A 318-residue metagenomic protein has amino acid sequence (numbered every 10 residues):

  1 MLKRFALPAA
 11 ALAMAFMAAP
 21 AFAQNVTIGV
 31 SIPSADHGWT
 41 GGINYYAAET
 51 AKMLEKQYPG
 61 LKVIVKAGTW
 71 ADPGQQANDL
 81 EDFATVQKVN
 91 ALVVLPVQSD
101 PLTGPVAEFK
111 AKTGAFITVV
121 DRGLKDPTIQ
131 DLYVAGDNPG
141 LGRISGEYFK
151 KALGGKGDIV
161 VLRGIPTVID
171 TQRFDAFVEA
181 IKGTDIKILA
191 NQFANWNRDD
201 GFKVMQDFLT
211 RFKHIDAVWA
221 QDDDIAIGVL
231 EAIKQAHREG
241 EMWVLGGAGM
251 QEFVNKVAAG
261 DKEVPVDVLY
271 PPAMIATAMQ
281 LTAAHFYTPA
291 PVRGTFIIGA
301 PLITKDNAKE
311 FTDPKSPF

Functional and structural regions predicted by a protein language model:
M17-A23: Sec/Tat signal peptide C-region and signal peptidase I cleavage site
Q24-V26, I169, A180-I181, Y270-F318: Hinge/cleft segment of the Venus flytrap/periplasmic-binding protein
T27-L54, I64-D79, L95-S99, G164-T171 (+2 more regions): Extracytoplasmic "Venus flytrap"
I28, Q76, V134-I159, D200-F202 (+3 more regions): Hydrophobic alpha-helical segments within soluble ligand-binding/sensing domains
W39-K56, L141-S145, I169-I186, D200 (+3 more regions): Short, solvent-exposed amphipathic alpha-helices that sit in or adjacent to ligand/effector-binding or catalytic
A67-T69, K125-Y148, V161-R163, N191 (+1 more regions): Short beta-strand elements at the ligand-binding edges of bilobed clamshell
T85, N90-A111, F177, A194-K256: Hydrophobic alpha-helical
S99-G140, D158, M250-E263, T312-P314: Flexible loop/hinge segments that line or gate small-molecule binding clefts
